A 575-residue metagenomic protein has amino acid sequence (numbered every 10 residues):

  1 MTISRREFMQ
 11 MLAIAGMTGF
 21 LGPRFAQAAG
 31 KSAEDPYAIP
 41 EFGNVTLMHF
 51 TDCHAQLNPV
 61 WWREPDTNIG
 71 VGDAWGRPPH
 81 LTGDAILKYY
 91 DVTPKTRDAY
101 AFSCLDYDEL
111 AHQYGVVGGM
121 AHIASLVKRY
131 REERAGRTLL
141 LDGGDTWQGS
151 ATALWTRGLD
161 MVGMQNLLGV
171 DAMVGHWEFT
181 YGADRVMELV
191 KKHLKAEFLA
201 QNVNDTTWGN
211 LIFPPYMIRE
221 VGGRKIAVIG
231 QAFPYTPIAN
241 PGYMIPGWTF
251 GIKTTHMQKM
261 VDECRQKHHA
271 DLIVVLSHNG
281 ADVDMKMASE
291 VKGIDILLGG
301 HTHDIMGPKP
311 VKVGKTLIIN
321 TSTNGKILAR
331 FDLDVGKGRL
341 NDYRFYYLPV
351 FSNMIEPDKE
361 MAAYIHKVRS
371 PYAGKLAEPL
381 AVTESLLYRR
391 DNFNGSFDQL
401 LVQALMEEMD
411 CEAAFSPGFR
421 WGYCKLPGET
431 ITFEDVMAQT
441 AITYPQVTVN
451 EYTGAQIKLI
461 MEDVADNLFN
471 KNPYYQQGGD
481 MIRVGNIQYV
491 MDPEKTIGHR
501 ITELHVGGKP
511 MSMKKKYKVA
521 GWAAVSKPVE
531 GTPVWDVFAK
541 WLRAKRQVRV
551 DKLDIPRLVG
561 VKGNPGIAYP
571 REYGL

Functional and structural regions predicted by a protein language model:
T2-S352, E360, N392-A404, L468 (+1 more regions): Acidic, metal/ion-coordinating pockets
S32-T46, F50, Q56-G72, R77 (+3 more regions): Feature captures C-terminal
I86-A101, F233-P234, S370-P379, T432-V436 (+1 more regions): Short, compositionally biased low-complexity segments
M120, A183-D184, D358-I365, R369 (+6 more regions): Alpha-helix initiation and N-capping motif
S125, R129-E132, E188, K259 (+11 more regions): Charged/polar, solvent-exposed surface patches and flexible loops
K225, L386-L387, P510: Short, solvent-exposed loop/turn motifs
K315, E384-R389, I442-T443: Flexible glycine/proline-enriched surface loops and loop-helix/loop-strand junctions
K359-I431: Hard-cation-handling environments
